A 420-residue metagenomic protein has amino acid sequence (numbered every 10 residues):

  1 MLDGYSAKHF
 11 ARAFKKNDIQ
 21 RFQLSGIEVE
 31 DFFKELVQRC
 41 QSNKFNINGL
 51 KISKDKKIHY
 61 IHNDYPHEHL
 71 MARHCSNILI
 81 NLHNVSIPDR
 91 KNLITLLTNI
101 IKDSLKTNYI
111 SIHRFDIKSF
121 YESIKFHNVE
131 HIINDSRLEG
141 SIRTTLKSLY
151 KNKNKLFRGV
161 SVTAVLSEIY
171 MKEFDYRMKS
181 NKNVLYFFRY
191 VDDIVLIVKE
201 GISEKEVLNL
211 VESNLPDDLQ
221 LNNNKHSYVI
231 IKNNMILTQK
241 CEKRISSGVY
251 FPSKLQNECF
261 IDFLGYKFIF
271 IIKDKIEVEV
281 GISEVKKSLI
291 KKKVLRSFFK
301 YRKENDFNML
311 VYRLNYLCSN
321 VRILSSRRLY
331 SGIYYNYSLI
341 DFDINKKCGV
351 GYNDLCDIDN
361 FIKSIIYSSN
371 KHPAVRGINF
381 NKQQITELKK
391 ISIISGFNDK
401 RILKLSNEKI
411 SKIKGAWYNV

Functional and structural regions predicted by a protein language model:
M1-K34, Q38, H69-N77, N81 (+8 more regions): Right-hand nucleic-acid polymerase module
F32-D55, R137-L149: Reverse-transcriptase-like RNA-dependent polymerase core
S53-K56, D192, L255-Q256: Short, ordered beta-strand-loop transition motifs
K54-I58, I87-I100, S148-L149: Short, glycine/charge-rich beta-strand/loop segments that flank catalytic centers and engage negatively charged groups
K54-I87, K153-S180: Conserved pre-motif C helix in the palm subdomain of viral-like polymerases
K57-Y60, F115, K153-V160, V191 (+1 more regions): Glycine- and acidic
H59-I61, F188, I197, K267: Ordered hydrophobic segments in well-structured contexts
D103-V191, V195-N214, L221-T238, E408 (+1 more regions): Conserved polymerase palm-domain catalytic core
